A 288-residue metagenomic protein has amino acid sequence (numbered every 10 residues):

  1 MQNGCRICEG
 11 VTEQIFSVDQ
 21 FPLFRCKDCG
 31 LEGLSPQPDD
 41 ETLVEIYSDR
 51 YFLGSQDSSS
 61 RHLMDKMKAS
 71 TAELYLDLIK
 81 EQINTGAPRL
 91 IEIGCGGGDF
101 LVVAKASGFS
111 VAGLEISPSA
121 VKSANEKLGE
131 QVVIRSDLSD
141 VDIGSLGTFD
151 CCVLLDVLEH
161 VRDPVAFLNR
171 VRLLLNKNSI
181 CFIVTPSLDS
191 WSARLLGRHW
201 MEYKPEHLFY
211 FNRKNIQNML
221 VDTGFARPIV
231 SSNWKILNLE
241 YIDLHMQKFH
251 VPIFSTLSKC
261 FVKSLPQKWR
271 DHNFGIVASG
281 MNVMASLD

Functional and structural regions predicted by a protein language model:
M1-L155, V165-N169, S232-K235, L244-K248 (+3 more regions): Conserved N-terminal segment of class I S-adenosyl-L-methionine
Q82, K127, L174, D222-T223: Alpha-helical structural context
L154, R162-L173, I180-S286: S-adenosyl-L-methionine-dependent methyltransferase catalytic module, highlighting the catalytic core
